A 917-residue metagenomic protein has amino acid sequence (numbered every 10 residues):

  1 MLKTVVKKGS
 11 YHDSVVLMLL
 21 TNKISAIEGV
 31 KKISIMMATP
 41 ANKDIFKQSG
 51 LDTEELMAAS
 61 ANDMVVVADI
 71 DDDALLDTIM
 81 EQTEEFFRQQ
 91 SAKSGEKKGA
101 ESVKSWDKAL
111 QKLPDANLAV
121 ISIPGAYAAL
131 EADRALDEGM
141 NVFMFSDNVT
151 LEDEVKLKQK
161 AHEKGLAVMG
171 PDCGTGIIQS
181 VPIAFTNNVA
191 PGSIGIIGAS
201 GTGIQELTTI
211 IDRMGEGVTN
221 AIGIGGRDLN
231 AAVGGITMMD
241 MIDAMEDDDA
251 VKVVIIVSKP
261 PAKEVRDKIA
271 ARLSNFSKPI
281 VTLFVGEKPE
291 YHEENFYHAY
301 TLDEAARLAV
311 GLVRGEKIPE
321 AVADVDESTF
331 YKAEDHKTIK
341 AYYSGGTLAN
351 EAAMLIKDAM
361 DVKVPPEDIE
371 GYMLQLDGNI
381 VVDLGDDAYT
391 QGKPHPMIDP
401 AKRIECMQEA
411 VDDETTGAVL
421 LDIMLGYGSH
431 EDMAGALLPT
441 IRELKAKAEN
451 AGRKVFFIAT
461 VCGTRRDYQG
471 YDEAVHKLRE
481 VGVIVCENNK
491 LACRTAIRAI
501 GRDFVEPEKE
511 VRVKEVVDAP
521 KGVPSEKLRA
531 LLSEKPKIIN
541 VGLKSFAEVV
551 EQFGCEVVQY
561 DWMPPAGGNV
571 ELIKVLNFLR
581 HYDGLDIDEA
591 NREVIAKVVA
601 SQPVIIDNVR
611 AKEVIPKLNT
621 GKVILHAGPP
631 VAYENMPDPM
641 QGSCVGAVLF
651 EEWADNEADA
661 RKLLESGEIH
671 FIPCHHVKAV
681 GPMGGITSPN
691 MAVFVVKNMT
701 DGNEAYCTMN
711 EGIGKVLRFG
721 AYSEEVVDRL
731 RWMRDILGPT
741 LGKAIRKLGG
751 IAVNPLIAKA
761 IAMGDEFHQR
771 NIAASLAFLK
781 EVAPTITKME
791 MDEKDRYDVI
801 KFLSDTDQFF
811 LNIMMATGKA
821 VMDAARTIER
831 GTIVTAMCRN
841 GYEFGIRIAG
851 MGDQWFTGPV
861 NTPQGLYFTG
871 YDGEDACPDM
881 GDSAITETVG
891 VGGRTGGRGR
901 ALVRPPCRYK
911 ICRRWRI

Functional and structural regions predicted by a protein language model:
M1-K521: Catalytic-core regions of core metabolic enzymes, especially those transforming organic acids/acyl-group intermediates
V5, Q48, A199, A321-E405 (+6 more regions): Anaerobic metallocofactor- and corrinoid-dependent redox/one-carbon enzyme cores, especially those from methanogenesis
